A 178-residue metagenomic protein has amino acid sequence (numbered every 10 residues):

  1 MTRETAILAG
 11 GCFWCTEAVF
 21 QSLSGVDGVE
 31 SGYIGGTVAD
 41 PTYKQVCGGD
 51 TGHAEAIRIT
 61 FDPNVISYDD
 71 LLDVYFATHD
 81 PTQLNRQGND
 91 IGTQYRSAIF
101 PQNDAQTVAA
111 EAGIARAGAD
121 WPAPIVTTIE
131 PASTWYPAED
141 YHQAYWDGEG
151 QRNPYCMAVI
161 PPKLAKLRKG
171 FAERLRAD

Functional and structural regions predicted by a protein language model:
M1-D178: Flexible coil/turn and secondary-structure edge motifs
